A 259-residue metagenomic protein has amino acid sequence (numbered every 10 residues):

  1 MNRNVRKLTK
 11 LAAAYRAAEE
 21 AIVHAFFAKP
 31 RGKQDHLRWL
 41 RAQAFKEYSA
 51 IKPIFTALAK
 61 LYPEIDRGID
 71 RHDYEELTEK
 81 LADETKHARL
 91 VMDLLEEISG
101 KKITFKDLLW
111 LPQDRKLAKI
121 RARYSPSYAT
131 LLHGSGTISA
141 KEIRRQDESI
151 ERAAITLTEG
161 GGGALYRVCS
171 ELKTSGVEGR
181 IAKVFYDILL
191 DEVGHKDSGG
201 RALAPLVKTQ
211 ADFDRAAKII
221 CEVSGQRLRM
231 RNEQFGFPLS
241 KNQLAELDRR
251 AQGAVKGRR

Functional and structural regions predicted by a protein language model:
M1-R259: Non-heme di-metal
